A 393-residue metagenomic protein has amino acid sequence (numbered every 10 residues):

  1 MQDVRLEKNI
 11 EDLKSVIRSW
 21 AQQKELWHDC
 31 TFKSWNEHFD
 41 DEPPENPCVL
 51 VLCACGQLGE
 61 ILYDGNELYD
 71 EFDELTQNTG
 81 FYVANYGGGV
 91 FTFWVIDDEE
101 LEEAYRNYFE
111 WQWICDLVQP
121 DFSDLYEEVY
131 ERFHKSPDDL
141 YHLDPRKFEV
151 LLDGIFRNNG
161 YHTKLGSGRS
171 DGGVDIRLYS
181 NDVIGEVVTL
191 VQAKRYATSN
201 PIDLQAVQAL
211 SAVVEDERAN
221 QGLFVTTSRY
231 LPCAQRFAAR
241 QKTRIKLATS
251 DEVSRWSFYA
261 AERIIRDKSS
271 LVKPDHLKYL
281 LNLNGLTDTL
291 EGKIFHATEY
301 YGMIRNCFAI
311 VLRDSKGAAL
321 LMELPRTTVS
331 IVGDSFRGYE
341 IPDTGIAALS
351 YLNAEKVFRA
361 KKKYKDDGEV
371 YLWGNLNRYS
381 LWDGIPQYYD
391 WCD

Functional and structural regions predicted by a protein language model:
D3-L6, S19-W20, L26, Y82 (+2 more regions): Mixed-charge (Asp/Glu-Lys/Arg
E7-C55, I114-E128: An N-terminal amphipathic alpha-helical segment
K33-D41, N85-V90, E299-N306, W391-D393: His-enriched metal-coordination microenvironments in redox/metal-binding proteins
A54-L75, F336-R337, I346-K356: Short, hydrophobic/π-rich interface segment
E67-E103: Short, compact, well-ordered microdomains
Q77, L312-L320: A short, structured loop/turn motif at beta-sheet edges
T92, D175, A319-L320: General beta-strand recognition
L281-F308, A318, M322-D393: Mixed-charge, low-complexity intrinsically disordered regions
